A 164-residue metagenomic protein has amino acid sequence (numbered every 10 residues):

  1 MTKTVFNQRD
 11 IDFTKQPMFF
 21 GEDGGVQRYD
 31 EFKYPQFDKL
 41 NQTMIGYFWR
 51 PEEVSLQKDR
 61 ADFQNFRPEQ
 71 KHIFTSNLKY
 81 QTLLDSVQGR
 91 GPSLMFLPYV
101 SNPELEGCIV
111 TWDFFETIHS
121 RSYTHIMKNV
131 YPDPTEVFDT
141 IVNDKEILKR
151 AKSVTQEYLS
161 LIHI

Functional and structural regions predicted by a protein language model:
M1-Q57, F66, Q70, S101-G107: Extreme N-terminal leader/anchor segments
K15, T43-Y47, D62, N77-Y80 (+2 more regions): Residue-level detector of alpha-helical secondary structure
E52-N65, G89-G91, A151-L159: Active-site-adjacent bridging/hinge elements
A61, P68-I73, T140-N143, I147: N-terminal low-complexity, intrinsically disordered segments
P68-P98, F115-R121: Alpha-helical bundle segments that constitute or directly flank the non-heme di-iron/ferroxidase center
L94-S160: Long, hydrophobic, well-ordered secondary-structure blocks that form the structural core and pocket-lining surfaces
I162-I164: Conserved small/polar residues in nucleotide/adenosyl-binding loops
